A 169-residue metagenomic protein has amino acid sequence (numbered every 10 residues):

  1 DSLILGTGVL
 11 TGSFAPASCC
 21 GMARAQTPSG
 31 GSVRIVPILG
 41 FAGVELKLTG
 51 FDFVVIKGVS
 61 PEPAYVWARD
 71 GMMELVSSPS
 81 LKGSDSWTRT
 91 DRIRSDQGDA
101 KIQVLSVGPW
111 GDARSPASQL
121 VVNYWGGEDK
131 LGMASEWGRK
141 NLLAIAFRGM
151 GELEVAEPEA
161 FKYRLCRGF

Functional and structural regions predicted by a protein language model:
D1-P37, F41-F169: Intrinsically disordered, low-complexity segments enriched in small residues
